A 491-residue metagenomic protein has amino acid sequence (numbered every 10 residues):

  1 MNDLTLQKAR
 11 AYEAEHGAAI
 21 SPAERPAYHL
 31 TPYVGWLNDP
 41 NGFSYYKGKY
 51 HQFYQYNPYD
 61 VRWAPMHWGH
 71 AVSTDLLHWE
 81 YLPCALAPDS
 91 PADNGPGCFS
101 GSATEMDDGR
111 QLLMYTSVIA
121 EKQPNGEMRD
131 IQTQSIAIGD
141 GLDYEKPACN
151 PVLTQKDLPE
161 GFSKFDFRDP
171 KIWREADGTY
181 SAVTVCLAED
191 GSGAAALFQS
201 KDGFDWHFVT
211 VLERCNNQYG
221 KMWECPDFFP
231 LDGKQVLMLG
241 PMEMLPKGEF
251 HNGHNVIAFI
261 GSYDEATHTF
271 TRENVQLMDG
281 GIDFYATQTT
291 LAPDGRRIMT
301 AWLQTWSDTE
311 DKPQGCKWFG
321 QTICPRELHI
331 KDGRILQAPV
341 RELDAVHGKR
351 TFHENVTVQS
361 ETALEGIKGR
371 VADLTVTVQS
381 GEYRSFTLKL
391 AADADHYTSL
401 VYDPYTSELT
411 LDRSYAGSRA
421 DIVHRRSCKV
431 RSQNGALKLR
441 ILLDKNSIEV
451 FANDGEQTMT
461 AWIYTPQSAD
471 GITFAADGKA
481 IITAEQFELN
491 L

Functional and structural regions predicted by a protein language model:
M1-D169, R174-Q218, P230-D279, L303-H353 (+3 more regions): Beta-rich carbohydrate-recognition and catalytic domains
R10-E15, I257-L491: Beta-rich accessory regions
F229-P230, K479: Juxtamembrane/interface motifs at transmembrane-helix termini
